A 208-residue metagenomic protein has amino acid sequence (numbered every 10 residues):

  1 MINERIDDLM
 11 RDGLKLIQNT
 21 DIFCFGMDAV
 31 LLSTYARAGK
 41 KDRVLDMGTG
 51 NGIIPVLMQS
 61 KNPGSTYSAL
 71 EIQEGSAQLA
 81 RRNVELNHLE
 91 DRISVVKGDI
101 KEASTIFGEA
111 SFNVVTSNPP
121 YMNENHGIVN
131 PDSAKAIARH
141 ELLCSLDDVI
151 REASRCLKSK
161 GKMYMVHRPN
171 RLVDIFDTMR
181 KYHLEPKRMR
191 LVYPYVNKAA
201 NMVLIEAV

Functional and structural regions predicted by a protein language model:
M1-K40: Class I SAM-dependent transferase core
I17, S94-V96, K187-R190: General small-molecule cofactor/ligand-binding pocket signal
D21-F25, G48-N51, N197-K198: Short glycine/threonine-rich catalytic loop with a Thr-x-Gly-x-Asp
L32, N118, V149, A207: Residue-level signal for inorganic ion chemistry
Y35-I128: Conserved SAM/SAH cofactor-binding pocket of Class I
P119-D148: Mobile active-site "lid"/loop adjacent to the S-adenosyl-L-methionine
L143-A200: Conserved Class I SAM-dependent methyltransferase catalytic core
M202-V208: C-terminal lobe and adjacent flexible extensions of AdoMet/dcAdoMet transferase-like proteins
